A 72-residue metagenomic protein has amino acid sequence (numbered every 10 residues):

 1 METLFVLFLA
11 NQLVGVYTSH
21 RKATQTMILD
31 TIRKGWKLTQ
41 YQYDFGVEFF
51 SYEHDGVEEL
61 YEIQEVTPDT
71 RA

Functional and structural regions predicted by a protein language model:
M1-L13, K22, T26, D30: Short aromatic-glycine-(Arg/Gly/Cys) micro-motifs in beta-strand/loop hairpins
L7, V16, F50-Y52: Short linear proline/tyrosine/threonine-rich motifs used for host-factor recruitment and membrane trafficking/assembly
I32-A72: Short, mixed-charge low-complexity intrinsically disordered segments
